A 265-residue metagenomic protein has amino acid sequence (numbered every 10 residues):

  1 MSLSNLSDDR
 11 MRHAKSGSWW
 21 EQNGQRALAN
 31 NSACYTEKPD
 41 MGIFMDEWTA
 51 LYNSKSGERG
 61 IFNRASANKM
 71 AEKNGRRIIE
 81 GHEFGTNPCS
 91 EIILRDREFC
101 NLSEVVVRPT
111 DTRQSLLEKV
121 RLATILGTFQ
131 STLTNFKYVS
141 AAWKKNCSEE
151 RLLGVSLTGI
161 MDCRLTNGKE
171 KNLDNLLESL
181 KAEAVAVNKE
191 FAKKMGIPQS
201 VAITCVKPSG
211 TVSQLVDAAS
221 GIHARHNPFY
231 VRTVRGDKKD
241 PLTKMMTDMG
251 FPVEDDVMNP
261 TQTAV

Functional and structural regions predicted by a protein language model:
M1-V265: Long, C-terminal-biased catalytic regions of enzyme "large/alpha" subunits
